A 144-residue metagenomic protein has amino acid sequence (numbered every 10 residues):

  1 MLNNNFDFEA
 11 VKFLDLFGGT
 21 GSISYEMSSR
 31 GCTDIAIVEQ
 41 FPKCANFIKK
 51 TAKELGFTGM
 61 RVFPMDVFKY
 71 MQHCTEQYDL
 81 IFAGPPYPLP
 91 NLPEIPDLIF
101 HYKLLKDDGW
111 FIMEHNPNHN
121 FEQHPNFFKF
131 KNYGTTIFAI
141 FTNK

Functional and structural regions predicted by a protein language model:
M1-K144: Class I S-adenosyl-L-methionine-dependent methyltransferase catalytic core
